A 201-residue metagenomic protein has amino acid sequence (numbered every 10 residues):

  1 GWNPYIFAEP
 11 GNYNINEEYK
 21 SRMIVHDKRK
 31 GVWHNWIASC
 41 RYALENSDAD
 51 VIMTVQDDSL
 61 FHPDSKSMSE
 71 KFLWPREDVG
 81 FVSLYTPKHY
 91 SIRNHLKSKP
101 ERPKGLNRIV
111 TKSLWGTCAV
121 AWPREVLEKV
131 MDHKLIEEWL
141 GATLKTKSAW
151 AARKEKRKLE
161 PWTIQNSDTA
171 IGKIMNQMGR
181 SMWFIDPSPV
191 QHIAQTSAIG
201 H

Functional and structural regions predicted by a protein language model:
G1-V55, S59-H201: An acidic/histidine-cluster motif and surrounding catalytic segment that typifies divalent-metal-assisted enzyme active
